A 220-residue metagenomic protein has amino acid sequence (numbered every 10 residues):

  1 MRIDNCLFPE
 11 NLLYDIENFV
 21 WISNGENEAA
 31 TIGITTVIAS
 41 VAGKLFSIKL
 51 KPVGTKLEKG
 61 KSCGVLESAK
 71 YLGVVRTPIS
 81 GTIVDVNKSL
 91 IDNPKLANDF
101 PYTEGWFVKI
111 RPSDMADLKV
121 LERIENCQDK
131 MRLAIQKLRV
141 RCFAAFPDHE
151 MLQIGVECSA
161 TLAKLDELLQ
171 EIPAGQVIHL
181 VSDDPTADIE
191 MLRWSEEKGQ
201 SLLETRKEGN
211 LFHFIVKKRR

Functional and structural regions predicted by a protein language model:
M1-K59, G105-F107, P112, R123-I124 (+1 more regions): Acidic, low-complexity mobile loops and tails
F19, G54, T77-D85, S195: Generic structural motif
V20-I22, G64, V84, L203: Conserved positions in beta-strands of structured domains
S23, T31-T35, S47-K49, E67 (+3 more regions): Short, acidic/hydrophobic/Gly-rich beta-strand patch recurrent on exposed beta strands that often constitutes part
N24-N27, V86-D92, K207: Short, conserved beta-turn/loop elements at beta-strand boundaries and strand-helix junctions
A39-V41, S89-D117: Short solvent-exposed strand/turn elements
L57-V75, L96-N98, G105-R111: Short hydrophobic beta/alpha edge segments that flank linear recognition/processing sites
C142-R220: Domain-level signature for proteins that mediate thiol-based redox and metal-cofactor handling
